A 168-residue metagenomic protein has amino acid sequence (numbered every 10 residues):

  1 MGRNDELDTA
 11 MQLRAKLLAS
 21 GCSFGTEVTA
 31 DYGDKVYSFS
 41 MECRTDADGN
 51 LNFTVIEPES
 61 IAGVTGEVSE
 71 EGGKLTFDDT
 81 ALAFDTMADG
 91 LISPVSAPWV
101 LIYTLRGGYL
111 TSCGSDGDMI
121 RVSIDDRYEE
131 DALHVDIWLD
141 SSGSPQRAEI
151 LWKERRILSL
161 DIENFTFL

Functional and structural regions predicted by a protein language model:
M1-T45, N50: N-terminal leader/targeting segments and the immediate start of mature chains
G33-V36, I56-A62, R155-I157: Solvent-exposed loop/turn segments connecting transmembrane beta-strands in outer-membrane beta-barrel proteins
M41-T45, G66-V68, I137, I162-N164: Extended lipid/amphipathic-ligand handling interfaces
G49-L51, E71-L75, D118-I120, S144-Q146: Hydrophobic residues embedded in beta-strands of well-ordered beta-sheets
V55-E57, L75-T80, E149-K153: Beta-turn initiation residues at beta-strand->coil junctions
I61-V64, S69-K74: Interface amphipathic segments
K74-T104: Acidic/charged, solvent-exposed loop-and-adjacent secondary-structure segments enriched in E/D, K/R, S/T, and G/P
S112-L168: Gly/Pro-enriched, hydrophobic low-complexity segments that function as extracytoplasmic propeptides/linkers
